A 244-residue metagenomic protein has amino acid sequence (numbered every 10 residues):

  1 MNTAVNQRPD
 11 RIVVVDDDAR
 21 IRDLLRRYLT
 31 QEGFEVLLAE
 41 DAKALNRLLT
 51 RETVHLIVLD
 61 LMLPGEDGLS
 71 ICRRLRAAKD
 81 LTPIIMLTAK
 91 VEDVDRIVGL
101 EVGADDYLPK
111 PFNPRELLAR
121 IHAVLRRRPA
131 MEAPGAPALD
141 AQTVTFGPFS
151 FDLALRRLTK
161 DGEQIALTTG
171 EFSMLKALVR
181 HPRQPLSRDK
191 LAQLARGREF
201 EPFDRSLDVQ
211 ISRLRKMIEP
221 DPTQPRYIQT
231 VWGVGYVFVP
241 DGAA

Functional and structural regions predicted by a protein language model:
M1-V13: Non-catalytic signal-transmission and effector/linker regions of two-component phosphorelay proteins
R8-R11, A123-P185, D189: Short, Lys/Arg-enriched segments at the junction into DNA-binding effector domains of transcriptional regulators
D23-Q31: Charged docking surfaces used in two-component/phosphorelay signaling
G33-D41, L48: Short hydrophobic/Thr-rich beta-strand motif most characteristic of the beta2 strand and flanking loop of CheY-like
D41, D67-S70: Acidic catalytic/metal-coordinating carboxylates
E52-V58, L63: Active-site beta3 strand of CheY-like receiver
R73, A77-T145: Basic, amphipathic DNA-recognition helix from helix-turn-helix-like DNA-binding domains
P109, R157, D161-Y236: Positively charged, aromatic-enriched patches within helix-turn-helix-type DNA-binding elements, predominantly
